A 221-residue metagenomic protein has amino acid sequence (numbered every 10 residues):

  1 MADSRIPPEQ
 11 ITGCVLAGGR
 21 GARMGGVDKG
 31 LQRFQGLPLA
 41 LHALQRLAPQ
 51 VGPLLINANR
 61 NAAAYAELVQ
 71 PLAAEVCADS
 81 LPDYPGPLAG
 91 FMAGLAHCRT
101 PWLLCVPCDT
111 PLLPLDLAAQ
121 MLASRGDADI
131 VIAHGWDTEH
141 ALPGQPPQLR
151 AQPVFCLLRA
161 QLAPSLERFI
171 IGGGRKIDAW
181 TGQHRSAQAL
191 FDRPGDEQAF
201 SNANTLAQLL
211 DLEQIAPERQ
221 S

Functional and structural regions predicted by a protein language model:
D3-A199, L206-R219: Nucleotide and nucleotide-moiety/phosphate-recognizing core
